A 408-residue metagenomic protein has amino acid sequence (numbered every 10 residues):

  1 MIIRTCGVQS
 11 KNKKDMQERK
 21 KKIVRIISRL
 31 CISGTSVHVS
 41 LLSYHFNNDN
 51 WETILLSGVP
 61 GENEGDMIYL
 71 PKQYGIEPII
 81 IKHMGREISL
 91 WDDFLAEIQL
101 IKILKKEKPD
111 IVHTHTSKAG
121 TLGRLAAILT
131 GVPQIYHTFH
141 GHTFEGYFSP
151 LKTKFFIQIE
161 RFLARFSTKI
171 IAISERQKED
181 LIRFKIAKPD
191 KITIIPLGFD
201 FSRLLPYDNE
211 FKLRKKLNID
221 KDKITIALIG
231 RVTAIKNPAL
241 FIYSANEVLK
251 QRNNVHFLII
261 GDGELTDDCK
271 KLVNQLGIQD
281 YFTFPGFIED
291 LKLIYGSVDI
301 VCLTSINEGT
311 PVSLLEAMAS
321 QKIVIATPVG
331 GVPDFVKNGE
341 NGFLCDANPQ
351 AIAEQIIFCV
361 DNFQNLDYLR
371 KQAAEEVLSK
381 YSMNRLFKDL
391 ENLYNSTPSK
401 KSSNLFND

Functional and structural regions predicted by a protein language model:
K20-K21, R25-S33, V37-D92, Q177-D180: N-terminal strand-loop element at the rim of the active site of nucleotide-sugar-dependent glycosyltransferases
S36-L41, I224, L228-E247, E264-K271: A conserved mid-protein helix/loop that constitutes part of the nucleotide-sugar donor-binding site
F166-K191, F199-R203: A short, active-site helix/loop in glycosyltransferases that binds the activated sugar's phosphate group
K270-G286: Nucleotide-activated donor-binding/catalytic signature segment of Leloir-type glycosyltransferases, i.e., the conserved
F287, I306: Aromatic "clamp/platform" in nucleotide-sugar-dependent glycosyltransferases that forms part of the donor/acceptor
I323-A326, V336: Short hydrophobic beta-strand element within catalytic cores of glycosyltransferases and related nucleotide-activated
N338-G339, F343-Q350, F358-Q364: Conserved acidic donor-binding segment of nucleotide-sugar-dependent glycosyltransferases
F358, N365-K380, D389-N392: A short, well-ordered alpha-helix in the C-terminal region of glycosyltransferases
